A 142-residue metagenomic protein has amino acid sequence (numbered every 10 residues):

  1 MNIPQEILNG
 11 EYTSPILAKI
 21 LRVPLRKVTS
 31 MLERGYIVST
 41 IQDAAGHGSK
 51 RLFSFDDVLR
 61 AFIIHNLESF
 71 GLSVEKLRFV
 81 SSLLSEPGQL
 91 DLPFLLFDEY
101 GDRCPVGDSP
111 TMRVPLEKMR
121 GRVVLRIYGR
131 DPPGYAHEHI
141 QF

Functional and structural regions predicted by a protein language model:
N2-G10, S14-K19, V38-F142: Arg/Lys-rich, alpha-helical DNA-contact motif
P24-K27: Short coil turns linking two alpha-helices in DNA-binding domains
T29, E33: Residue-level detection of the helix-turn-helix DNA-binding "recognition helix"
